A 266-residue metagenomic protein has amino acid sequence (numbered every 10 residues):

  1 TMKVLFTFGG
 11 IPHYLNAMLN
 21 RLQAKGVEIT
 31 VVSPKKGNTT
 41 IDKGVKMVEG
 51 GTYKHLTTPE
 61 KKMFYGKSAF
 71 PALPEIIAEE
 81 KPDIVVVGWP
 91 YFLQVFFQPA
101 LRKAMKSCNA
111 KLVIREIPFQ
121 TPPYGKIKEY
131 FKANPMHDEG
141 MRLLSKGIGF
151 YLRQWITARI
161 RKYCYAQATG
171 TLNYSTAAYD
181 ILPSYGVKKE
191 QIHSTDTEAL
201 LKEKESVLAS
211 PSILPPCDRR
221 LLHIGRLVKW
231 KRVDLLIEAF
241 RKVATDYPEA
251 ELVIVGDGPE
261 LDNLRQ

Functional and structural regions predicted by a protein language model:
T1-T57, E80, C108: N-terminal subdomain of nucleotide-sugar transferases
H13-N16, T39, P71, I84-C108 (+2 more regions): An aromatic- and histidine-rich active-site surface loop
P34-N38, I224, V228, E251-L264: Glycosyltransferase donor-sugar binding loop
T58-K103, S107, Q154-Y163: An amphipathic, basic-hydrophobic alpha-helix
F92, A177-Y179, P259-E260, L264: Alpha-helix capping/helix-boundary segments
Q120-Y163, L208: Nucleotide-sugar donor phosphate/pyrophosphate-binding loop at the beta->alpha transition of glycosyltransferases
F150-A209: Donor nucleotide-sugar binding/catalytic pocket of nucleotide-sugar-dependent glycosyltransferases
I213-R241: Conserved donor-binding/catalytic core segment of Leloir-type glycosyltransferases
